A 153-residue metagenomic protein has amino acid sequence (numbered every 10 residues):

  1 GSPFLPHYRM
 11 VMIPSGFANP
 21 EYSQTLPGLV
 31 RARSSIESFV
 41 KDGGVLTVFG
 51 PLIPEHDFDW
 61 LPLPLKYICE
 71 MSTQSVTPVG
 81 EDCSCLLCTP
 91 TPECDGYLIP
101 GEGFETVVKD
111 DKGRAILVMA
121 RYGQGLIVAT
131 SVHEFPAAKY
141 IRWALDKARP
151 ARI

Functional and structural regions predicted by a protein language model:
G1-W60: Helical hinge/lid and interdomain linker segments adjacent to catalytic or ligand-binding clefts that mediate domain
F4-Y8, A115-V118, Y140: Short, solvent-exposed polar/charged micro-motifs at secondary-structure junctions
Q24-T25, R33-S34, V45, C85 (+3 more regions): Low-complexity, Gly/Pro
G28-R31, V108-D110, P136, L145-A148: Soluble or luminal CAZymes and related metallo-dependent hydrolases
K41, C88-P90, D146, P150: Short, intrinsically disordered, mixed-charge
F49-G125, E134: An acidic, glycine-rich "communication" segment
Y122-I153: Extracellular ligand-binding/catalytic regions of CAZymes and related secreted enzymes and adhesion modules
